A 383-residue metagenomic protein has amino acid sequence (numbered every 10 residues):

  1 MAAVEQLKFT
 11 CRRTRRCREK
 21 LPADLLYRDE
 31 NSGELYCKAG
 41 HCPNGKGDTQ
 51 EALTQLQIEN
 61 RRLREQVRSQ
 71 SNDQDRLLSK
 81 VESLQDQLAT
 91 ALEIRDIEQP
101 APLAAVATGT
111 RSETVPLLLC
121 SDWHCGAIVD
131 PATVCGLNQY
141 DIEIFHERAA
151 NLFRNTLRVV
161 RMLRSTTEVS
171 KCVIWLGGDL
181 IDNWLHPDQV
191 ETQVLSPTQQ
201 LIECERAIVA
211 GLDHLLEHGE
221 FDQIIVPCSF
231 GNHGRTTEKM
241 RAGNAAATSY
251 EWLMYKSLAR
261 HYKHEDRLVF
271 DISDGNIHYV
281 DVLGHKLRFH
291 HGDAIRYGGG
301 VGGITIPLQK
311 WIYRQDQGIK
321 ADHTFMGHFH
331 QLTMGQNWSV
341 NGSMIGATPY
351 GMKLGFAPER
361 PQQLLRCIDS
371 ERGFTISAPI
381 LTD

Functional and structural regions predicted by a protein language model:
E5-R13, G33, K38, K320: Short metal-coordination and nucleic-acid-contact micro-motifs, chiefly zinc-binding Cys/His arrays
L7-E30: Short recognition patches in nucleic-acid-associated and regulatory proteins
K8, A23-D24, G275-Y279, Q363: Short, acidic/polar N-cap/turn motifs at the starts of alpha helices
Y27-N44: Cysteine-rich micro-motifs
H41, H124, N232-G234, H291 (+1 more regions): Histidine-centered active-site/metal-ligand motif
K46-T166, R366-E371, L381-D383: Basic, amphipathic N-terminal segments that precede the first structured/catalytic domain
L103-W123, P131, C135-L258: Core catalytic region of metal-dependent phosphoesterases/phosphodiesterases, especially metallo-beta-lactamase-like
N244-N276, L283-D383: Conserved beta-sheet core of the metallophosphoesterase superfamily
